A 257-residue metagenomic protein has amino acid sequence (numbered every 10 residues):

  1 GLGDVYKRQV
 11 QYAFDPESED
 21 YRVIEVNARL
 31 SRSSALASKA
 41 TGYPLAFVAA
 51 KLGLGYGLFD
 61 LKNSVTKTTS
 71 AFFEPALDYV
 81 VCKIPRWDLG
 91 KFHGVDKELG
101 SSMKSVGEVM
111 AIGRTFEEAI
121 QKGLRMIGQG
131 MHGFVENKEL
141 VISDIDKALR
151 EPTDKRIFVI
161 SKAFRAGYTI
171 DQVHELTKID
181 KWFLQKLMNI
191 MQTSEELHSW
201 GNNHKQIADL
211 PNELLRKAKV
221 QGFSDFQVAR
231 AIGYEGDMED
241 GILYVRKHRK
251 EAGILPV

Functional and structural regions predicted by a protein language model:
G1-E196, W200, I207-G222, A252: ATP-dependent carboxylate activation and anion-phosphoryl transfer catalytic cores that bind Mg-ATP to form
L61, R230, Y234-V257: Amphipathic alpha-helical
F183, Q227, Y244: Residues in the helix-turn-helix
G201-N202, V228: Short alpha-helix boundary/capping motifs
N203-Q206, I232-Y234: Hydrophobic/aromatic interaction determinants used to assemble and anchor large protein complexes
A218-Q221, Q227-Y234: Extended, domain-scale alpha-helical bundle/helix-rich regions
